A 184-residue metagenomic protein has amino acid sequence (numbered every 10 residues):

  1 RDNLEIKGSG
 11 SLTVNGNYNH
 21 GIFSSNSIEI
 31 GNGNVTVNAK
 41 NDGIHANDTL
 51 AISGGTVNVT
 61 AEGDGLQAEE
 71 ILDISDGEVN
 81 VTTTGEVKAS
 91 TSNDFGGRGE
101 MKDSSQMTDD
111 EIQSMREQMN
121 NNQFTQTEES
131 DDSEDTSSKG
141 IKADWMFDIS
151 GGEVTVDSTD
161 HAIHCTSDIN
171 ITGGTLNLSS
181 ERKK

Functional and structural regions predicted by a protein language model:
R1-K184: A composition-driven surface/loop motif
